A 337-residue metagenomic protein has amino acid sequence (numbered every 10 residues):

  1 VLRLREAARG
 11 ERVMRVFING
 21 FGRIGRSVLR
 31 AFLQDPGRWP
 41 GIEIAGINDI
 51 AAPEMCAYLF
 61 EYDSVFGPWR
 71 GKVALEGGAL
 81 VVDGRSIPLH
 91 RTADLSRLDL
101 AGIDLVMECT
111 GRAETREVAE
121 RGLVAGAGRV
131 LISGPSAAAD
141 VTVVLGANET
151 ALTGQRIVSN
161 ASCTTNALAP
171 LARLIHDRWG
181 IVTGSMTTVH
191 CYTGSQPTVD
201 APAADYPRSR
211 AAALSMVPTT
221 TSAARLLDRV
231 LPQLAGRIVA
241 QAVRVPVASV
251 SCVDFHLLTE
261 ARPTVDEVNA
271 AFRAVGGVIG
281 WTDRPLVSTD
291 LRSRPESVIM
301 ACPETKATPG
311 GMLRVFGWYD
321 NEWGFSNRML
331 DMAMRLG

Functional and structural regions predicted by a protein language model:
V1-V13: Short, Lys/Arg-enriched N-terminal segments with co-localized hydrophobic residues within the first ~10-30 amino acids
G10-S209, D331: N-terminal Rossmann-like NAD(P) cofactor-binding subdomain of oxidoreductases, focused on the glycine-rich
R15-N19, R23-R30, A74, R173-G276: Active-site-lining helix/loop region of Rossmann-like oxidoreductase modules
A57-F60, S64, A93-L98, V141-V143 (+15 more regions): Flexible, active-site-adjacent loop/turn segments at secondary-structure boundaries
I87-L89, I238, V315: Generic structural signal for residues in well-ordered beta-strands
T110-G111, C163, T219, E260 (+1 more regions): Structured loop/turn residues at secondary-structure junctions
V158, S162, N166, L214 (+2 more regions): Short, conserved micro-motifs enriched in small and acidic residues
A240, C252, H256-G337: C-terminal active-site/capping subdomain that shapes the small-molecule cofactor and substrate pocket of enzyme
